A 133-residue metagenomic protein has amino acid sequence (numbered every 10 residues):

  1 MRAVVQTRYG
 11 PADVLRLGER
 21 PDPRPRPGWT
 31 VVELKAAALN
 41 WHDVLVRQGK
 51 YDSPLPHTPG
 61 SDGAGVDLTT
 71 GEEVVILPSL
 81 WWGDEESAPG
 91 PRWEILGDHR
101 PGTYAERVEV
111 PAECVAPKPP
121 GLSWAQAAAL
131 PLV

Functional and structural regions predicted by a protein language model:
M1-V4: Short structural boundary motif marking the start of a folded domain
G10-L17, W41-D43: Short N-terminal binding/cap micro-motifs at the start of the first secondary-structure element
R16, R26, T103-Y104, P111: A generic structural signal for well-ordered coil/turn residues at beta-strand boundaries that shape enzyme active-site
P21-A38, V46-D84, A88, I95-G102 (+1 more regions): Glycine-rich beta-strand-centered segment in the early N-terminal region that forms part of a ligand/cofactor-binding
L45-V46, G65, E109, A129: Hydrophobic side chains within alpha-helical segments
H99-Y104, L122-V133: A glycine-rich, Thr/Ser-enriched phosphate-binding loop motif common to dinucleotide/cofactor-binding enzymes
E109-P117: Structured surface patches comprising rigid loops and adjacent beta-strands/short helices at the edges of well-ordered
